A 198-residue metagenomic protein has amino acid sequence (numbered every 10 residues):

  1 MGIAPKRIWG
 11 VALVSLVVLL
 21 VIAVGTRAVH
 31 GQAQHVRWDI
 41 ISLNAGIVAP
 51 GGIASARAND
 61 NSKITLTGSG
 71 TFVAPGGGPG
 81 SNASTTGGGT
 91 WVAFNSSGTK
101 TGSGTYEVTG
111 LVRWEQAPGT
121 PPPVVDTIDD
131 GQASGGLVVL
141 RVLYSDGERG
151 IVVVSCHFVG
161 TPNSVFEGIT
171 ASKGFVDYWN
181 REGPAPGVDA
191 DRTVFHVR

Functional and structural regions predicted by a protein language model:
G2-V14: Bacterial N-terminal signal peptides that target proteins for export
A12-A23: Bacterial N-terminal signal peptides
G25-T101, T105, N180-R198: N-terminal segment immediately downstream of the Sec signal-peptide cleavage site in secreted/extracellular proteins
D39-I41, T67, V73, T109 (+2 more regions): A structural detector for beta-sheet-dominated domains
I47-A56, A117-G131: Low-complexity, polar-biased intrinsically disordered regions enriched in Pro/Ser/Thr/Gly
T99-V125: Short helix-loop boundary/capping segments
P121-G168: Acidic, glycine-rich flexible loop segments
T170-G183: Low-complexity, intrinsically disordered Gly/Pro/Thr-rich segments
